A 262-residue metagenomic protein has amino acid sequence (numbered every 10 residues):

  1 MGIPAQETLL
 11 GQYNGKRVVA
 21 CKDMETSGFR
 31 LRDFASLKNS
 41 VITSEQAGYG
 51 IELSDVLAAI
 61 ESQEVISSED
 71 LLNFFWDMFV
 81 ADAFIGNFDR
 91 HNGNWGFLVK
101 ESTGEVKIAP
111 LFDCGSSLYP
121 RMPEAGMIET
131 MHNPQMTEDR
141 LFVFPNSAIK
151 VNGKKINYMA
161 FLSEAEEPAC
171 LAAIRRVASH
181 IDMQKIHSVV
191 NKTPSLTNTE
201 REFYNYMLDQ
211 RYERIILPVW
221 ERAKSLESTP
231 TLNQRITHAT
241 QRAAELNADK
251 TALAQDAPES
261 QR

Functional and structural regions predicted by a protein language model:
M1-S44: Conserved ATP-binding subdomain of kinase catalytic cores across diverse folds
G2-I3, S102, E259: Secondary-structure transition/capping motifs at alpha-helix termini and the adjoining loop/turn into the next element
Q6, V19, A109, Y206 (+1 more regions): A broad, low-specificity signal marking well-ordered, structured residues that form hydrophobic/aromatic
V41-L57: Long, hydrophobic/aromatic-enriched structural stretches that serve as scaffold segments
L53-P123: Conserved kinase catalytic-core segment
K100-L246: C-terminal catalytic region of ATP-dependent kinase domains
E227, L253-R262: Short acidic DE-rich linear segments
Q241-A257: Intrinsically disordered, low-complexity extracellular "stalk/linker" tracts enriched in Gly/Pro/Ser/Thr
